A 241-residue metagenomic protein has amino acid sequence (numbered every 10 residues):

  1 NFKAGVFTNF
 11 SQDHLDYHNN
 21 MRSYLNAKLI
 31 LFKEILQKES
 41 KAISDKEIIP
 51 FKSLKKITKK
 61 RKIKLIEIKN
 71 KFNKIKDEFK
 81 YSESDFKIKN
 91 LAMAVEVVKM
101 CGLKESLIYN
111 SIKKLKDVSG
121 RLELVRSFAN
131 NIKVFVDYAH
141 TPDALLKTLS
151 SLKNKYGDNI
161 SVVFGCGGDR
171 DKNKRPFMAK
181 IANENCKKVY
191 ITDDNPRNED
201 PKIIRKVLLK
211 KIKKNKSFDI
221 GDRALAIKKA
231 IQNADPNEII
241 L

Functional and structural regions predicted by a protein language model:
N1-K56, N73-E78: Flexible active-site lid/hinge loop adjacent to a nucleotide/diphosphate and Mg2+-phosphate binding pocket
L31-E39, I57-R61, K155-Y156, K180-N185 (+1 more regions): Short, conserved loop/helix-junction motifs that constitute active-site signature segments in enzyme catalytic cores
K41, K133, S161, F218 (+1 more regions): Hydrophobic "anchor" residues on beta-strands that sit immediately upstream of conserved functional sites
K41-E47, V163-G165, K187-N195: Short internal beta-strands
D45-K46, I57-K74, E83-D85, L107-L115 (+2 more regions): Beta-strand->loop->alpha-helix junctions that form or flank phosphate-binding loops in nucleotide-handling enzymes
E47-S53, I75, R170-N173, R197-K202: Short, charged/polar "capping" segments at the starts of alpha-helices and the immediately preceding loops
E78-K188, K210: Nucleotide phosphate-binding/pyrophosphate-handling subdomain across enzymes that bind or process nucleotide phosphates
K133, M178-N233: C-terminal helical cap/extension that packs against the catalytic core of soluble nucleotide-cofactor enzymes
